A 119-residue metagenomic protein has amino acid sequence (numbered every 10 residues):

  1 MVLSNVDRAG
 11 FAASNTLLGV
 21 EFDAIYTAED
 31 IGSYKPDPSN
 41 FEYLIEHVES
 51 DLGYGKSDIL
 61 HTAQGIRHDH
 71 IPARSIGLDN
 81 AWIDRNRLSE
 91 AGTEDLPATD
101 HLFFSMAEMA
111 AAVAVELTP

Functional and structural regions predicted by a protein language model:
L3-P119: Asp-based, Mg2+/Mn2+-dependent phosphohydrolase catalytic module
